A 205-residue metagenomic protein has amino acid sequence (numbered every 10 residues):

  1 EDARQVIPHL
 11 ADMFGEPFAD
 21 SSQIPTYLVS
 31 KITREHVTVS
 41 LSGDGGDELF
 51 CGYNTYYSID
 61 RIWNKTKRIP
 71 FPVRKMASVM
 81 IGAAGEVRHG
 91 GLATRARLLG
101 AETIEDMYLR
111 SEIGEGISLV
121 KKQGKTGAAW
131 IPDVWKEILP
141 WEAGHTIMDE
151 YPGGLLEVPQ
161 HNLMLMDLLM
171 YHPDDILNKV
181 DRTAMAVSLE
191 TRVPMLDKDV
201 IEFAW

Functional and structural regions predicted by a protein language model:
E1-W141, R182-W205: ATP-dependent adenylate-handling active sites, centered on carboxylate activation for C-N bond formation
D2, V6, V158, L169 (+1 more regions): N-proximal short alpha-helices
A19, G154-D167: Structural motif
T26, G46, H161-L169, P173 (+1 more regions): Short runs of predominantly hydrophobic/aromatic residues within well-ordered alpha helices that form helix-helix
T33, L168-R182: Short Ser/Thr-interspersed hydrophobic loop/turn segments at strand-loop and sheet-helix junctions that line or gate
Y57-K65, I147-E150, M164-L165: Charged, low-complexity, helix-prone segments enriched in Lys/Glu/Asp/Gln
L139-P152: A short, charged helix-loop
